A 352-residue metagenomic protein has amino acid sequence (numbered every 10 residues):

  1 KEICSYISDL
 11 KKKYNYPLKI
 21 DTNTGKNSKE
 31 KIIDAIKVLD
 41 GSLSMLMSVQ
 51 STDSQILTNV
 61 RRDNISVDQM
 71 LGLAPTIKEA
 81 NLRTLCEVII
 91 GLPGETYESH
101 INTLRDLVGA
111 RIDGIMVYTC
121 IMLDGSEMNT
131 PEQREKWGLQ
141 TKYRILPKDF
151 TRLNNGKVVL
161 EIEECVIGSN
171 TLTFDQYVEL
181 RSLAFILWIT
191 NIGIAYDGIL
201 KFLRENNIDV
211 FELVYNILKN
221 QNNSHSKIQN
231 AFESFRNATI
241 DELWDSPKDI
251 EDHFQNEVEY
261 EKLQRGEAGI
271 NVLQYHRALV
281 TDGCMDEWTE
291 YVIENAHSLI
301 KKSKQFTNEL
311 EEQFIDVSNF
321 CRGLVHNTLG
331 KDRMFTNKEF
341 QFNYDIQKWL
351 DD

Functional and structural regions predicted by a protein language model:
K1, Q55-R61, I90-E98, R111-F174 (+1 more regions): Flexible glycine/acidic-rich beta-alpha junction loops that bind and position SAM and/or redox cofactors in anaerobic
K1-L85, I90-L92: Conserved SAM/AdoMet-binding glycine-rich loop
I3, L73, T103, Q176 (+1 more regions): Alpha-helical packing segments of well-folded alpha/beta enzyme cores
K11, N81, R111-G114, T119 (+1 more regions): A generic secondary-structure signal for well-formed alpha-helical elements
K31-A35, P93-G109: Catalytic cores of alpha/beta
M47, E87, L107, I115 (+1 more regions): Conserved, mostly hydrophobic/aromatic
S66-Q69, T96-S99, Q176: An acidic site on a long C-lobe helix of protein kinase domains
E164-D352: Radical SAM enzyme core and accessory elements
